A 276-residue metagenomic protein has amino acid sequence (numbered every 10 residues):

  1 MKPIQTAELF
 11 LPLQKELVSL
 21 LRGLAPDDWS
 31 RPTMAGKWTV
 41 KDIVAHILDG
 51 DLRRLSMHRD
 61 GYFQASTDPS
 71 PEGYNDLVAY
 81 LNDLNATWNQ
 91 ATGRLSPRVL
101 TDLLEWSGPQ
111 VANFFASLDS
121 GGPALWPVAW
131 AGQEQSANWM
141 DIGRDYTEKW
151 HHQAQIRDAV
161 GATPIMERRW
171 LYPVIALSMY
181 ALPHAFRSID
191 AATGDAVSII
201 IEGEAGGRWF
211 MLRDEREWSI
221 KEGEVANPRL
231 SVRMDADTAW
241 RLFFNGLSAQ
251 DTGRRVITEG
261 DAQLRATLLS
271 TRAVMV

Functional and structural regions predicted by a protein language model:
M1-A45, R54-S56: An N-terminal domain-cap segment
M1-Q5, R53-Q110: Short, helix-capping/interhelical loops that line the mouth of catalytic, cofactor-, or ligand-binding pockets
V18, R22, D51-L55, E105-A116 (+1 more regions): Structural signal for well-ordered, non-membrane alpha-helices
R22-T33, P109-D141: Acidic interhelical loop/turn segments
S30-Y74, V128-R187: Short, contiguous alpha-helical
P173-D214: A glycine-rich beta-turn/hairpin centered on an aromatic-Pro dipeptide
E202-S231, D235: Acidic/His-leaning functional-site neighborhoods
E224-V276: C-terminal interaction segments
